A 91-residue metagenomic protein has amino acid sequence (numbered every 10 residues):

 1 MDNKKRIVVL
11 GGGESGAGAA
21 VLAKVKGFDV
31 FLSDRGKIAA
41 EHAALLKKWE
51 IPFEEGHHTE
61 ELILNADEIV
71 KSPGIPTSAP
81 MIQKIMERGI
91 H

Functional and structural regions predicted by a protein language model:
M1-H91: N-terminal leader/targeting and accessory segments in enzymes
